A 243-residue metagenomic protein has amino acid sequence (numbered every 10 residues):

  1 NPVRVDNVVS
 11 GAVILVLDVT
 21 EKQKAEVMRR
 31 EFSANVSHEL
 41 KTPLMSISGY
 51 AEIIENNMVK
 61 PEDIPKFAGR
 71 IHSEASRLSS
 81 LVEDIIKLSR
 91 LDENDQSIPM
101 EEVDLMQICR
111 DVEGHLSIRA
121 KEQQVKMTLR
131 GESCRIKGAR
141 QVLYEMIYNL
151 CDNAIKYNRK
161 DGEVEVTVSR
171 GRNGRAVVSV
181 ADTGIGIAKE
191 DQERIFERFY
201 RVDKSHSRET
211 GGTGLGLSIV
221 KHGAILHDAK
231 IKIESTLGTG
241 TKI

Functional and structural regions predicted by a protein language model:
E55-E62: Short acidic helix/loop segment immediately C-terminal to the autophosphorylated histidine in two-component histidine
S73-L78: Short alpha-helical segment of the dimerization/phosphotransfer core of two-component systems
E93-I98, G131, R135-G138: Conserved micro-motifs of the catalytic ATP-binding
P99-S117: A conserved beta-strand-to-alpha-helix junction within the catalytic ATP-binding
R119-T128, C134: Short conserved segments within the C-terminal catalytic ATPase subdomain
I187-R201: Short conserved segment of the HATPase_c
